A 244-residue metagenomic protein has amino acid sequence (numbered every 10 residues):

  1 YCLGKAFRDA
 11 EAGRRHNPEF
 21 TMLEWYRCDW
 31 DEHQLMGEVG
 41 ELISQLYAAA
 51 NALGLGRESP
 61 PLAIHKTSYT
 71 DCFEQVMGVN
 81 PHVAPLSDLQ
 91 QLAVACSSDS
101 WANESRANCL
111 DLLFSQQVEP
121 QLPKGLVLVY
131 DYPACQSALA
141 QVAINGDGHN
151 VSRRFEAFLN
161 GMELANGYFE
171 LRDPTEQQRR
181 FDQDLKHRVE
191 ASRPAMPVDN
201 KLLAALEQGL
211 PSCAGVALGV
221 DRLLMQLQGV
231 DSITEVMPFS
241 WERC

Functional and structural regions predicted by a protein language model:
Y1-L42, T70, E74-C244: A translation/RNA-centric and nucleic-acid-associated enzymatic feature enriched in Class II aminoacyl-tRNA synthetases
I43-A50: A common structural junction motif
N51-A63: Short, glycine/acidic-rich hinge or "gate" loops at secondary-structure transitions that mediate conformational
